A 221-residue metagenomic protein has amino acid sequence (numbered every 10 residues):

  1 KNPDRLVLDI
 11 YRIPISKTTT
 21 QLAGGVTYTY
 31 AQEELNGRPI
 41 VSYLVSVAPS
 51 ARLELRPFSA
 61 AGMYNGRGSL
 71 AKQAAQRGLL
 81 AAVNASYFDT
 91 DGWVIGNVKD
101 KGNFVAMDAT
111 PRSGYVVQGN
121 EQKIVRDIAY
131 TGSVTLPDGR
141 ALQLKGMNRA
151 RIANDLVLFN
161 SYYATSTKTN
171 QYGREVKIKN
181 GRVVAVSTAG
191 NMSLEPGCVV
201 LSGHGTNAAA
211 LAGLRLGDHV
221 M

Functional and structural regions predicted by a protein language model:
K1-M221: Gly/Ser/Thr/Pro-rich low-complexity, intrinsically disordered segments
